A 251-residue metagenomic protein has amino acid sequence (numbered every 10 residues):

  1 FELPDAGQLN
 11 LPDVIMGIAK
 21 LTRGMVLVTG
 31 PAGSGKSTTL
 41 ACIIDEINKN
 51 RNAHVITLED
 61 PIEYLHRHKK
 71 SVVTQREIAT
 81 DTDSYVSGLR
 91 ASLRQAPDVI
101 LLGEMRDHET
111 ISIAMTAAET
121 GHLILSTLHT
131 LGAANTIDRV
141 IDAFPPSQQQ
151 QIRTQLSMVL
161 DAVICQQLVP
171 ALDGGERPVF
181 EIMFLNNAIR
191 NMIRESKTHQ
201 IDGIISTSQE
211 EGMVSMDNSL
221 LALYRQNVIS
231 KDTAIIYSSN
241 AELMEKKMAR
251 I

Functional and structural regions predicted by a protein language model:
F1-I251: Short, flexible helix-loop junctions that flank or precede catalytic/ligand sites
